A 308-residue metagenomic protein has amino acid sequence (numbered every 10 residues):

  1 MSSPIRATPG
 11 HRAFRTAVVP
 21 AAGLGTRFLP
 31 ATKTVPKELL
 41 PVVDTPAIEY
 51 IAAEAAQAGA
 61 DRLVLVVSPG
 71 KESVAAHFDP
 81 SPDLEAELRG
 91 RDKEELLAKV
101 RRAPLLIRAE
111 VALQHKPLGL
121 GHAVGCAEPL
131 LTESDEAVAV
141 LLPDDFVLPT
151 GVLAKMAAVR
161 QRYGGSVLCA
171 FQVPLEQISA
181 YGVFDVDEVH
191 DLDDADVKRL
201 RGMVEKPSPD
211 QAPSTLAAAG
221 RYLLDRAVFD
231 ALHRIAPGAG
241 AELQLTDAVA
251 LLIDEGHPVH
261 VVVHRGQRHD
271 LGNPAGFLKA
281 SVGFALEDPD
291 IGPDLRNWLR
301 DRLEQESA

Functional and structural regions predicted by a protein language model:
M1-H11, N297, D301-A308: Basic/polar N-terminal segments that are highly enriched at the extreme N-terminus, encompassing both cleavable
S2-K93, Q114, V152-A154, A158: N-terminal glycine-rich phosphate-binding loop and ensuing alpha1 helix
T16, D61-L63, A137, G165-S166 (+2 more regions): Residues at the starts of beta-strands that form the adenosine-phosphate
A47-Y50, H122-C126, A248: Well-ordered alpha-helical segments embedded in enzymatic catalytic cores
P69, L148, L223-L224, G272: A conserved hydrophobic position in a structured secondary element of the catalytic/binding core that shapes
V74-A76, L84-E87, E94-E188, L224-R226 (+1 more regions): Conserved beta-loop-beta/alpha segment of the NTase-like Rossmann-fold superfamily that binds/positions NTPs
A139, L153, A157-Q161, V189-R268 (+1 more regions): Catalytic-core segments of class I nucleotidyltransferases/pyrophosphorylases that form NMP-activated intermediates
